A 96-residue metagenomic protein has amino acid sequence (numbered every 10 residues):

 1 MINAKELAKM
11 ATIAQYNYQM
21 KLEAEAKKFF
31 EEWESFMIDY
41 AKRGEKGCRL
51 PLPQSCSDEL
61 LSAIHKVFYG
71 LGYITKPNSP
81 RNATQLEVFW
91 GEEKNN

Functional and structural regions predicted by a protein language model:
M1-S55: An N-terminal amphipathic alpha-helical segment
Y40-S79: Acidic, low-complexity, intrinsically disordered interaction modules
G72-N96: C-terminal edge-of-domain segments
